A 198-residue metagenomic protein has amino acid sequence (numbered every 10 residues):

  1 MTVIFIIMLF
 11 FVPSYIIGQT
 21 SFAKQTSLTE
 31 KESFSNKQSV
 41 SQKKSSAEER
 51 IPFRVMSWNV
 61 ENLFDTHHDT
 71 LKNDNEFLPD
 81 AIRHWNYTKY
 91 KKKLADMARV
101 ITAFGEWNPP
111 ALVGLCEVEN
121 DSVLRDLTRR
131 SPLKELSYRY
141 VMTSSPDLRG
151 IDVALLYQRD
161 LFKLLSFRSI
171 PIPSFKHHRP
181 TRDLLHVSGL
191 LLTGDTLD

Functional and structural regions predicted by a protein language model:
M1-E32, N36, S41-Q42: Bacterial Sec-dependent N-terminal signal peptides
V12, I51, P109, I170-I172: Intrinsic-disorder/low-complexity coil detector
F22-K24, L28, N36-E135, V141-V153: N-terminal, active-site-proximal structural segment of metallo-dependent hydrolase catalytic domains
T29-K31, A47-E48, R182, L197: Intrinsic disorder/low-complexity signal
V118-D198: Structured beta-strand-rich core segments of catalytic domains in phosphoester-bond hydrolases
